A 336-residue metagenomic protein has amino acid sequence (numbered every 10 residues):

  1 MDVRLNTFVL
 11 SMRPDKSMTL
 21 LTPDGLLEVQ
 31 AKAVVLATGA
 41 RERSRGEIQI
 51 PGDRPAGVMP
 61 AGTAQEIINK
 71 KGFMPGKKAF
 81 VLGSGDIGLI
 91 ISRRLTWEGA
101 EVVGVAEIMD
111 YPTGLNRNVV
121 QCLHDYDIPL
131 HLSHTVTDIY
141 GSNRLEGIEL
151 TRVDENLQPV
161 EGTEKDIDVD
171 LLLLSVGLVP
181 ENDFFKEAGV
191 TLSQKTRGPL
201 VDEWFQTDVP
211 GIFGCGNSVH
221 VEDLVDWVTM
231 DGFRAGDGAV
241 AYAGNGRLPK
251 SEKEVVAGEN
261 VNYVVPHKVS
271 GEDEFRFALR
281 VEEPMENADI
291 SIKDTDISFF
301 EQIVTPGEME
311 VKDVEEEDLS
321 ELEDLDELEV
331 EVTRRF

Functional and structural regions predicted by a protein language model:
M1-K78, D154-G162, D166, L173 (+1 more regions): FAD-binding core/adjacent interface of flavoenzyme oxidoreductases
V3-P14, M18-L20, T96-D183, R276-V304: A Rossmann-like FAD-binding core segment of flavoenzymes
L10-M12, G25-Q30, R41-E42, I50-P51 (+11 more regions): Solvent-exposed alpha-helices and their adjacent loops that cap or buttress functional pockets in soluble metabolic
E42, G85-I87, V179, V219: Residue-level detector of alpha-helix initiation sites
V58-I68, L171-E222: FAD-site-proximal beta/loop scaffold in flavoenzymes
T63-P112: Rossmann-like NAD(P)H-binding beta-loop-alpha module
C215-V264: A conserved FAD-binding loop/helix module that cradles the flavin
K253-F336: Beta-strand-enriched, solvent-exposed domains that form extended recognition/catalytic surfaces
